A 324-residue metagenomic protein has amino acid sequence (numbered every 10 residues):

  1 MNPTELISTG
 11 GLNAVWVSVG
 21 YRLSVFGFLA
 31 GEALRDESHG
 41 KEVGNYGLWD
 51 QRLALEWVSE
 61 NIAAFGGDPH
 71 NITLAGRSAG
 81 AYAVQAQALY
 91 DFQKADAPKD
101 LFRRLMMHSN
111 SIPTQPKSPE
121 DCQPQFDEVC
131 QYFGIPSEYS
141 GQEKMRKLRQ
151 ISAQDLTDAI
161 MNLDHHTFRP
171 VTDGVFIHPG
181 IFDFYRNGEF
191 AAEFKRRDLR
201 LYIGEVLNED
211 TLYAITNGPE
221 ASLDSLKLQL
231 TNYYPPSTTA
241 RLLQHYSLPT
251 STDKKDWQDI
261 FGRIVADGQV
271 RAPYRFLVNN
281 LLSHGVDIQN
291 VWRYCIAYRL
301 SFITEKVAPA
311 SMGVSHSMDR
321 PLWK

Functional and structural regions predicted by a protein language model:
M1-R52, E60-A64: Cap/lid segment of the alpha/beta-hydrolase catalytic domain
G40-N45, S111-K117, I181, K255-G268 (+1 more regions): Active-site rim elements
L53, E60, A64, N71 (+5 more regions): Substrate-access "cap/lid" subdomains that shape and gate the entrance to catalytic or ligand-binding pockets
R77-S78: Conserved alpha/beta-hydrolase "nucleophile elbow" surrounding the catalytic nucleophile
A81-D96: Short glycine-enriched nucleophile-adjacent loop and the immediately C-terminal alpha-helix near the catalytic center
L226-T252, S311-W323: Catalytic lobes of large eukaryotic enzymes
P235-G285, W292-Y298: Alpha/beta-hydrolase fold catalytic core
R275, N279-K324: Mobile gating loops/cap/lid regions near enzyme active sites that modulate substrate access
